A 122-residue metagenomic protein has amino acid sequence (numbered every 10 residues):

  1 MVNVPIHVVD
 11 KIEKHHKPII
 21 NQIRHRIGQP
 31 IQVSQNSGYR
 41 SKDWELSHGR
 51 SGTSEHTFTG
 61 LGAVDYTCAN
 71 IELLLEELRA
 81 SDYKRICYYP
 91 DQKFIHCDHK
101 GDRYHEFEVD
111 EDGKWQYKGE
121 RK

Functional and structural regions predicted by a protein language model:
M1-H7, L46-V64: Short, conserved helix/loop micro-motifs enriched in His/Cys and acidic residues
M1-P30, G101, G113-K122: Extracytoplasmic cell-surface/polysaccharide-interacting catalytic and binding patches
I6, S34-R40, C68-I71: N-terminal start-of-chain detector that recognizes signal peptides and the immediate post-cleavage beginning
K11-E13, K42-L46, Y66, L74-L78: A short linear-motif detector with a strong N-terminal bias
K17-R50: Extended, low-complexity, intrinsically disordered C-terminal regulatory tails of eukaryotic serine/threonine kinases
T53-G62, C68-K122: Catalytic cores and adjacent binding grooves of peptidoglycan-active enzymes
